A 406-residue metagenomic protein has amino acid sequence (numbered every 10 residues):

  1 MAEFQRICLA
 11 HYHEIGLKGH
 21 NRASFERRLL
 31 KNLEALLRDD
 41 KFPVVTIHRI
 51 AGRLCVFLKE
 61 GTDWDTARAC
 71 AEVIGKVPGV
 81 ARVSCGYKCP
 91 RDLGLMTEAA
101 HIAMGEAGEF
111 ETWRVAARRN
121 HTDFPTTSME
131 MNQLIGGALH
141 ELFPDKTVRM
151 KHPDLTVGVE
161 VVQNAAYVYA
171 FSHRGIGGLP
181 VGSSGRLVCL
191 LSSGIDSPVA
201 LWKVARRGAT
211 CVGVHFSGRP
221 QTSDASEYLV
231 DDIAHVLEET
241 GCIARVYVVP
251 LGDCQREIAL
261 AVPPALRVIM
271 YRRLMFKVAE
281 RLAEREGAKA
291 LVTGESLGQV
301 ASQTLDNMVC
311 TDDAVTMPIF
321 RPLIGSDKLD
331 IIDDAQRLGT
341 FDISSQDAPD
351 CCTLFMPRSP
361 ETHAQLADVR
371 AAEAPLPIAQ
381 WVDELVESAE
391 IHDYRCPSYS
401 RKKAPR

Functional and structural regions predicted by a protein language model:
M1-V188, P198-R245, D313, E361-L366 (+2 more regions): RNA-binding accessory domains that recognize and position tRNA/RNA substrates
L134-L139, S172-S184, Q255-R256, L260-L338 (+3 more regions): Active-site adenylate/phosphate-handling loop in enzymes that bind or generate adenylated species
C189, G213-H215, V248, T293 (+1 more regions): Structural beta-sheet core signal
G194: Conserved G/P- and acidic residue-centered "switch" motifs that form tight phosphate/ATP-binding loops in soluble
A234-A261, A348-C351: A conserved beta-strand->alpha-helix junction
G339-D347: A short alpha-helix-loop-beta-strand transition element characteristic of N-terminal alpha/beta dinucleotide-binding
Q346-E361: Internal, active-site/partner-interface "lid" segment
